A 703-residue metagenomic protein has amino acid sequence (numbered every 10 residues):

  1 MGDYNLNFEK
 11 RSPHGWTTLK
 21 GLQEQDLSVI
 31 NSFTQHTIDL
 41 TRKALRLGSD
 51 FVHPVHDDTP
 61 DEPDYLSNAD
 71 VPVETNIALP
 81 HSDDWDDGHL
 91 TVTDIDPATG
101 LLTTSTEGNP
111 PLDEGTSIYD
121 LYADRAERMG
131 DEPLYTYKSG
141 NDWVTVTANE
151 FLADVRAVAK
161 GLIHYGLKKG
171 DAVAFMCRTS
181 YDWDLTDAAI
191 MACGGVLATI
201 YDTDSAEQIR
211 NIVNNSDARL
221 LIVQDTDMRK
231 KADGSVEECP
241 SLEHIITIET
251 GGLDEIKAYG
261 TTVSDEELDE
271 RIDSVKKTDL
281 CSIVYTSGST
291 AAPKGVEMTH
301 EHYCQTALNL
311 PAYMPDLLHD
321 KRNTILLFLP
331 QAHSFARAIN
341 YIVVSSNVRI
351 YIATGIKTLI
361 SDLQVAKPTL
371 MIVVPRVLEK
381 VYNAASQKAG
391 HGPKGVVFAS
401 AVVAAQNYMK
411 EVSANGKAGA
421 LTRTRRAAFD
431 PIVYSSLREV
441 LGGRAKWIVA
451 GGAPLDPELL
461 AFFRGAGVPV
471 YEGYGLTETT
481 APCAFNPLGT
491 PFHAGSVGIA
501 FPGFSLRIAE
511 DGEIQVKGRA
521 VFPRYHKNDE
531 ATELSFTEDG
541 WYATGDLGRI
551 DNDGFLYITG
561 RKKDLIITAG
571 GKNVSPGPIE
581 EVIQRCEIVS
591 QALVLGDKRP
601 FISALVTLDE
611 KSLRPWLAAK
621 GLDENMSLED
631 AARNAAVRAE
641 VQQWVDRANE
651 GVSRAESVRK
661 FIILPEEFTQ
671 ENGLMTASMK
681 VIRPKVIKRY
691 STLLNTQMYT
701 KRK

Functional and structural regions predicted by a protein language model:
G2-N5, R11, G15-W16, L22 (+6 more regions): Structural core segment of the AMP-binding/adenylate-forming
P110, L134-A188, S205-R210, K257-T261 (+1 more regions): Conserved AMP-binding/adenylate-forming core of the ANL superfamily
G130-P133, T247, T261-Y285, A292 (+1 more regions): Conserved pre-ATP/AMP-binding loop-to-beta segment of ANL
T145-N149, C281-A307: Conserved AMP-binding A3 loop
D227-K277, A385-S436: ANL superfamily adenylate-forming
C304-T324, Q331-Y434, R444: Conserved AMP-binding/adenylation subdomain of ANL enzymes
A500-T568, R585: Conserved ATP-binding/catalytic segment of the ANL
Q591-L593, P600, R638, Q642-K703: Conserved C-terminal "lid"/linker of ANL adenylate-forming enzymes
